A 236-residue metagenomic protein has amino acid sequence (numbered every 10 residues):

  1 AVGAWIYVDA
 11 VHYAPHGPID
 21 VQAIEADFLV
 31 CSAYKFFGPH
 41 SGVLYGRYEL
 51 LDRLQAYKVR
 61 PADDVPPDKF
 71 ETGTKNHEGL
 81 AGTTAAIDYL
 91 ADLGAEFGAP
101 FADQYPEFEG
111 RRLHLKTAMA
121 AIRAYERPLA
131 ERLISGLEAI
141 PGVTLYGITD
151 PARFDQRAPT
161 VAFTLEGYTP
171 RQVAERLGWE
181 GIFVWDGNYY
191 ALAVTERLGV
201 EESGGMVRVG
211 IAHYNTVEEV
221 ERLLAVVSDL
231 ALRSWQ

Functional and structural regions predicted by a protein language model:
A1-Q236: Pyridoxal 5′-phosphate
